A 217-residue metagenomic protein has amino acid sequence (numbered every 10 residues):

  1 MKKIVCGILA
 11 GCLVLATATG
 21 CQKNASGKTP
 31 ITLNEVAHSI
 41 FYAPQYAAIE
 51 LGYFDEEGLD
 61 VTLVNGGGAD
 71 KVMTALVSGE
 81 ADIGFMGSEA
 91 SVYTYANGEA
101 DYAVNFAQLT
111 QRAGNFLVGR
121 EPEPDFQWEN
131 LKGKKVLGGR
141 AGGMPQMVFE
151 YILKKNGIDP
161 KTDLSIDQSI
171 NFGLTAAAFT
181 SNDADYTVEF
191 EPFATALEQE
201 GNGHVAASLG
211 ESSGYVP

Functional and structural regions predicted by a protein language model:
M1-I31: Short, low-complexity disordered leader/linker segments with a strong preference for bacterial N-terminal type II
G27-P30, T94-F106, A196-G210: Ligand-binding "clamshell"
G27-S39, L59-N65, G133-L137, S165-D167: Short, well-ordered beta-strand elements
A37-N65, D70, T94-N97, M147-K155: Short, polar/charged alpha-helical segment
A48, G114-D125, V216-P217: A bilobed periplasmic-binding-protein/Venus flytrap-type ligand-binding module shared by bacterial periplasmic
L63-T74, G87-E89, P160-S181, F190-P192: Short helix-initiation/N-cap motifs at beta->coil->alpha
R120-V136: Flexible hinge/capping segments at coil-to-helix
N171-P217: Pocket-lining segment of extracytoplasmic ligand-binding domains
